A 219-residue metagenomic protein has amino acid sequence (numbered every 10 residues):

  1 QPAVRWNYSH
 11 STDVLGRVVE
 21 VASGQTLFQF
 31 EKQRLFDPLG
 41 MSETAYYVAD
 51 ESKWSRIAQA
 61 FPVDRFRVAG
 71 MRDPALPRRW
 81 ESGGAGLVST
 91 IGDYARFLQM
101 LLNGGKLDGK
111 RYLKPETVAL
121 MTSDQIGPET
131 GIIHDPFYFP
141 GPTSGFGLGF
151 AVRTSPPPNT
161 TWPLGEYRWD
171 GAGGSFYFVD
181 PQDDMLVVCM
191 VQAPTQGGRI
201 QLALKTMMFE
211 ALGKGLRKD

Functional and structural regions predicted by a protein language model:
Q1-L164: Short, surface-exposed loop or secondary-structure junction motifs that flank catalytic or metal-binding residues
T12-D13, A193-T195: Solvent-exposed loop/turn segments at secondary-structure junctions within structured extracellular/periplasmic domains
T26, Q33, L113, C189-V191 (+1 more regions): Composition- and surface-driven signal marking solvent-exposed, interaction-prone regions in large proteins
T154-T160, L212-D219: Short, positively charged
R168: Short, structured beta-strand/loop micro-motifs enriched in basic residues and often containing a Trp
G171-G174: Short, small/polar residue-rich loop motifs at catalytic or cofactor-binding pockets
Y177-V179, D184-A193: Short, well-ordered beta-strand elements
P194-K218: Generic C-terminus detector
